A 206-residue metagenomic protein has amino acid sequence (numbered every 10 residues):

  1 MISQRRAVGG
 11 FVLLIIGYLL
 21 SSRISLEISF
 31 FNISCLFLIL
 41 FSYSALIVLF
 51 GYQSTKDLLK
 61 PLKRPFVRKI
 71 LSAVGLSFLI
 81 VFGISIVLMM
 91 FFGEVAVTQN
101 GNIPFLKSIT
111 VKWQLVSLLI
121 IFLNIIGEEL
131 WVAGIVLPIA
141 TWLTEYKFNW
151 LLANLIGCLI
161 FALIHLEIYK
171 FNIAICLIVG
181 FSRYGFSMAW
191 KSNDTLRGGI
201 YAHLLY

Functional and structural regions predicted by a protein language model:
M1-R5, E27, F31, K60-K69 (+6 more regions): Juxtamembrane/transmembrane-helix boundary motifs in multi-pass membrane proteins
M1-S54, K107: Alpha-helical transmembrane segments in multi-pass membrane proteins
S3-L19, A73-I80, N154-I160: Alpha-helical transmembrane segments
G17-R23, S34-C35, L79-V81, S85 (+2 more regions): Hydrophobic alpha-helical transmembrane segments in multi-pass membrane proteins
L19-I28, M89-F92, L166-I168: Juxtamembrane "helix-exit" motif on the non-cytosolic side of transmembrane helices
I28-F37, N100-L106, I173-Y184: Non-cytosolic membrane-interface motifs at loop->transmembrane helix junctions
D57-I125, W142: Juxtamembrane helix-loop-helix connectors linking adjacent transmembrane helices in multi-pass membrane enzymes
W113-Y206: Transmembrane helix-loop-helix hairpins at the membrane interface of multi-pass integral membrane proteins
